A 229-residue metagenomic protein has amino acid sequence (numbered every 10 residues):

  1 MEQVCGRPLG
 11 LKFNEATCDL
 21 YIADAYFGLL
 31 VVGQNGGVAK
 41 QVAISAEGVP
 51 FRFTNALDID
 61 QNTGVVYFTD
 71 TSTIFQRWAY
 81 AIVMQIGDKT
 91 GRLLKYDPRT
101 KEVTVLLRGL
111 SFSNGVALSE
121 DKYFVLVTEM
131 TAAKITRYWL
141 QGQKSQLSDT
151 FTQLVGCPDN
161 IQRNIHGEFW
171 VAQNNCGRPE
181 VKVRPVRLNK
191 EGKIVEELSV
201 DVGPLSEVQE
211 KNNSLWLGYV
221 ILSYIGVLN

Functional and structural regions predicted by a protein language model:
E2-R7, N14-E15, D19, A23-M84 (+1 more regions): Asp-box/WD-like beta-propeller blade repeats and closely related beta-sheet repeat scaffolds
R7, F53, K89, F112-N114 (+4 more regions): Beta-rich catalytic cores
F13-T17, I59-T63, E120-K122, N164-H166 (+1 more regions): Residue-level detector of Asp-centered blade-edge/turn motifs that repeat once per structural unit in beta-propeller
I22-D24, Y67-D70, L126-T128, V171-A172 (+1 more regions): Residue position within the beta-strands of beta-propeller blades
G33-P50, L94-G115, K134-L154, R187-D201: Blade-edge beta-strand/turn elements of extracellular beta-propeller and related beta-sheet repeat scaffolds
V155-S199: Loop/turn-rich, solvent-exposed surfaces of beta-rich toroidal or solenoidal domains
L205-N229: Blade-level signature of beta-propeller repeat domains, shared across WD40, Kelch, NHL, RCC1 and BNR/Asp-box propellers
